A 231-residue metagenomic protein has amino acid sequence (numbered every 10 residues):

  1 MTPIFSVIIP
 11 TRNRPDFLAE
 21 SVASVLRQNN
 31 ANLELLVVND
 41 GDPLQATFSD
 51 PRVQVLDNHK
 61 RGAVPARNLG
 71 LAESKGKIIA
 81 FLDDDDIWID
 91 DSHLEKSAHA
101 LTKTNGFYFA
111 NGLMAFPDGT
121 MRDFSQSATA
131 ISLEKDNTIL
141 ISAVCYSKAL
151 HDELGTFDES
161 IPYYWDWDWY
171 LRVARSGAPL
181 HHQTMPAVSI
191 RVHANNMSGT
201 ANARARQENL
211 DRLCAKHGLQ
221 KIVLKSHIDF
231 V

Functional and structural regions predicted by a protein language model:
M1-R204, L224-K225: Nucleotide-sugar donor-binding/catalytic module of glycosyltransferases that assemble extracellular/cell-envelope
Y146, H151, L210-K216: Structural element of the ATP-grasp superfamily
S198, C214-D229: Long, hydrophilic "mature protein body" segments
N202-D211, H227-V231: Non-catalytic, C-terminal membrane-associated alpha-helical segments of glycosyltransferases
